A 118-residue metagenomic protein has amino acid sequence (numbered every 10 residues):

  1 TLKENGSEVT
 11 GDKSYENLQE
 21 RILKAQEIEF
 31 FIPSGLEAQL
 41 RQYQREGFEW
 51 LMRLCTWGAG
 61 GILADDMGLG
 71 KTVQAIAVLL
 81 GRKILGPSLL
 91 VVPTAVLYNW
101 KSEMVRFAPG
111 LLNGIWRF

Functional and structural regions predicted by a protein language model:
T1-G61, R106, L111: Charged, low-complexity
I28, I84-F118: SF2 helicase/translocase NTPase motor core, specifically the RecA-like lobe 1 inter-motif segment between Walker
Q44, G68, L90: Conserved G/P- and acidic residue-centered "switch" motifs that form tight phosphate/ATP-binding loops in soluble
E49-W57, T72-G86: Walker A/P-loop NTP-binding motif
G61-A64, L89: Short hydrophobic/aromatic beta-strand immediately N-terminal to the Walker A/P-loop
D66, V73-I76, T94-A95: Phosphate-binding Walker
D66, V78-R82, W100: Hydrophobic residues on the short alpha-helix immediately C-terminal to a glycine-rich phosphate/catalytic loop
